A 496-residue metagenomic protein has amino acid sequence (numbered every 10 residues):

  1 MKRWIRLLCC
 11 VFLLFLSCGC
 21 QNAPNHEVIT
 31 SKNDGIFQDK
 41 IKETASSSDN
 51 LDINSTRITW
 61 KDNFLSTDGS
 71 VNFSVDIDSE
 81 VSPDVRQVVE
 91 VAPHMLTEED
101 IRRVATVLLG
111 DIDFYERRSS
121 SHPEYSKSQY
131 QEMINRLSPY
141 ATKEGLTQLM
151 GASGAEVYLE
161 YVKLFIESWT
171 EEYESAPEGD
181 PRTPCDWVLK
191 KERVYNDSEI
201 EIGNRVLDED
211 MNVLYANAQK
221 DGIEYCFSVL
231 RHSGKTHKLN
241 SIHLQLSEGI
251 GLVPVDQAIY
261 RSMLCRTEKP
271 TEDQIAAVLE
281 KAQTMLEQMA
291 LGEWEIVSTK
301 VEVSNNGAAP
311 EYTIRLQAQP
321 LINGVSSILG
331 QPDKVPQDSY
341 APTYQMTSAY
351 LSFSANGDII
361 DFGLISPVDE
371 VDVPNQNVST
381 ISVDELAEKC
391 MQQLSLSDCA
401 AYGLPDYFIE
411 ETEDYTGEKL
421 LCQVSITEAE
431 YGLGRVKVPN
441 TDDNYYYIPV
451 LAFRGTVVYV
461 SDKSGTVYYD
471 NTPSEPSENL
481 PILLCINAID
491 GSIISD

Functional and structural regions predicted by a protein language model:
R3-C10: Sec-dependent signal peptide recognition, specifically the positively charged N-region followed immediately by
F15-G19: C-terminal motif of bacterial Sec signal peptides marking the signal peptidase cleavage site
C20-A341: Preferential activation on post-signal-peptide N-terminal prodomains/segments of secreted or lumenal proteins
S74-I77, D84-M95, F114, R118 (+3 more regions): Short, exposed beta-strand "edge-strand" segments with a Pro/Gly-rich flavor and a Y/T-containing core
C226-G251, V325-P367, K463-D496: A short, surface-exposed beta-strand/turn
Y260-C265, K281-K463: Segments that shape or occlude catalytic/ligand-binding pockets
P270, Q274, L420-S425, N444-P449 (+1 more regions): Glycine-rich, flexible loop segments associated with nucleotide phosphate handling
